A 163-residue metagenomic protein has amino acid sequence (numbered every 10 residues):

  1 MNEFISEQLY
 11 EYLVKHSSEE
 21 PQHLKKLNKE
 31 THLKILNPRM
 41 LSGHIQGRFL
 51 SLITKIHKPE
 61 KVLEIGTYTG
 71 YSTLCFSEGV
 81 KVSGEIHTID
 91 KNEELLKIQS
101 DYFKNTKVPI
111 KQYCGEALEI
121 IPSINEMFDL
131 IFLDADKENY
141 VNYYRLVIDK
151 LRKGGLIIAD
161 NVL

Functional and structural regions predicted by a protein language model:
M1-F132, K137-I158, V162-L163: A short alpha-helical cap/connector motif
